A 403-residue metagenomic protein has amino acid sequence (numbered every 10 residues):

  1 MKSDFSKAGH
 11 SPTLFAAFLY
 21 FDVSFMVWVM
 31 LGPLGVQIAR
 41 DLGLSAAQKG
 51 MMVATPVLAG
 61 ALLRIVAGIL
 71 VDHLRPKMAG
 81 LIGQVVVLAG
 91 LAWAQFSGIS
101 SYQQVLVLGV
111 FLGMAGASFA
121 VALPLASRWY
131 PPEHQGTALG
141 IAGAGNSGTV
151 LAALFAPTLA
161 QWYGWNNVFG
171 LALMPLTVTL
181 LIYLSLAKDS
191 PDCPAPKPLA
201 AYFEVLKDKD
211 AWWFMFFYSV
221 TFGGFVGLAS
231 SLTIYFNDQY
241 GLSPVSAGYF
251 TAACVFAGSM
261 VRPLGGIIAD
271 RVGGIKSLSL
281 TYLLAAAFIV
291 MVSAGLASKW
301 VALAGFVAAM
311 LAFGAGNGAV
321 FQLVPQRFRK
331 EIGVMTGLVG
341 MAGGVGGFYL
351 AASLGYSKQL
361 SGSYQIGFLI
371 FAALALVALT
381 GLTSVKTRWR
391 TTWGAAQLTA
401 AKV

Functional and structural regions predicted by a protein language model:
L31-G32, D210-P263: Extracytoplasmic gate region of multi-pass secondary transporters
L62-S100, A269: Conserved MFS/SLC helix-loop-helix module at the cytosolic interface between two early adjacent transmembrane helices
Q103-A117, S219, V301-A315: Hydrophobic core of transmembrane alpha-helices in multi-pass small-molecule transporters, especially MFS/SLC-type
L108-G145: Cytoplasmic helix-loop-helix junction between adjacent transmembrane helices in 12-TM secondary transporters
G136-L154, G340-L350: Glycine-rich segments within core transmembrane alpha-helices of 12-TM secondary carriers
I141-A187: Helix-loop-helix hairpin linking two adjacent transmembrane segments in secondary transporters
N167-L184, I366-S384: Symmetry-related core transmembrane helices of the 12-TM Major Facilitator Superfamily/SLC fold
G273-V320: C-terminal transmembrane helical hairpin of 12-TM major facilitator-type secondary transporters
